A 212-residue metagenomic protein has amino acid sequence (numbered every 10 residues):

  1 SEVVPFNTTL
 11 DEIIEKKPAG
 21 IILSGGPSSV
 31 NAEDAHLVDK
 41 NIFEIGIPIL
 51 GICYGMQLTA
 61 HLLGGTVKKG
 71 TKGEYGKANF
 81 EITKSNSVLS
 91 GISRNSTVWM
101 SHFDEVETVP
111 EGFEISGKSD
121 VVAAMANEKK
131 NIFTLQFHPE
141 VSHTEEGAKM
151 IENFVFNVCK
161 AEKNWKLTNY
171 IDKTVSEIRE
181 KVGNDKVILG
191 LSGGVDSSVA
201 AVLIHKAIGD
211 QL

Functional and structural regions predicted by a protein language model:
S1-L23, S29-E33, L37-I45, Q57 (+1 more regions): RNA-binding accessory domains that recognize and position tRNA/RNA substrates
